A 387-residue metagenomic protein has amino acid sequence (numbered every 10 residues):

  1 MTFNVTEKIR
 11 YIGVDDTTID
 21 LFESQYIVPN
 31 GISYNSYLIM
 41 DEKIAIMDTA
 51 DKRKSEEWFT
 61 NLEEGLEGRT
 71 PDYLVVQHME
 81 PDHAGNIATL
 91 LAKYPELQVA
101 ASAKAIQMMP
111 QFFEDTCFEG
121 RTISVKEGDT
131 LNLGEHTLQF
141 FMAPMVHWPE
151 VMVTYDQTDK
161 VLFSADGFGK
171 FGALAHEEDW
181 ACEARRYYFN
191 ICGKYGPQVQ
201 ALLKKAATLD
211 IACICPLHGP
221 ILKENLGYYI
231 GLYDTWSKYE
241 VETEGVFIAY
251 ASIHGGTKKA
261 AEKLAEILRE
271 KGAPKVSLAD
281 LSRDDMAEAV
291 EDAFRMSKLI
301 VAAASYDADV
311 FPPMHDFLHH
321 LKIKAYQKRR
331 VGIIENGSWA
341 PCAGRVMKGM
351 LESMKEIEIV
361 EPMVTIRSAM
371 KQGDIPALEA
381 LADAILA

Functional and structural regions predicted by a protein language model:
T2-E63, V153-D156, K160-S164, T257: Conserved beta-strand hairpin/beta-sheet module of binuclear metal-dependent hydrolase folds, prominently
N4-E7, A101-V151, Y195-L203: Metallo-beta-lactamase
L38, V153-C215, K223-Y250: Metal-dependent phosphodiesterase/nuclease catalytic metal-binding core
E42, R53-A100: Active-site metal-binding motif and surrounding structural segment of the metallo-beta-lactamase
M47-T49, P71-M79, V99-S102, L162-D166 (+1 more regions): Active-site neighborhood of phospho(di)ester-bond hydrolases with catalytic His/Asp-centered motifs
N86, D285-A289: Short acidic active-site motifs
L174-I214, H218-I221, K263-A279, A289-A387: FMN-binding flavodoxin-like domain, especially the glycine-rich phosphate-binding loop
A249-K271: Short, charged N-terminal beta->alpha structural module
